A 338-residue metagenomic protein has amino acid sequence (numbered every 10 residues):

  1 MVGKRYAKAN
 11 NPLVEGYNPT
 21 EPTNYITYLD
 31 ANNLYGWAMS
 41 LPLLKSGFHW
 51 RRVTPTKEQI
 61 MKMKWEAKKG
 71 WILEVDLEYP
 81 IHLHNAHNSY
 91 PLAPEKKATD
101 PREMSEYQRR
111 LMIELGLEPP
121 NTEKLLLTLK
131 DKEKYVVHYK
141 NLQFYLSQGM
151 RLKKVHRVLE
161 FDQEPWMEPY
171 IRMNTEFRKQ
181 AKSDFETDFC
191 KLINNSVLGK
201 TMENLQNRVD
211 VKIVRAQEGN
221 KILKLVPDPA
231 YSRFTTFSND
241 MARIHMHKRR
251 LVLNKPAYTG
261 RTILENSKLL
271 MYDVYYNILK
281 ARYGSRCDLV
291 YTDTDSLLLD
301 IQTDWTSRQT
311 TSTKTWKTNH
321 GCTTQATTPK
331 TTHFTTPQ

Functional and structural regions predicted by a protein language model:
M1-Q338: Conserved acidic
